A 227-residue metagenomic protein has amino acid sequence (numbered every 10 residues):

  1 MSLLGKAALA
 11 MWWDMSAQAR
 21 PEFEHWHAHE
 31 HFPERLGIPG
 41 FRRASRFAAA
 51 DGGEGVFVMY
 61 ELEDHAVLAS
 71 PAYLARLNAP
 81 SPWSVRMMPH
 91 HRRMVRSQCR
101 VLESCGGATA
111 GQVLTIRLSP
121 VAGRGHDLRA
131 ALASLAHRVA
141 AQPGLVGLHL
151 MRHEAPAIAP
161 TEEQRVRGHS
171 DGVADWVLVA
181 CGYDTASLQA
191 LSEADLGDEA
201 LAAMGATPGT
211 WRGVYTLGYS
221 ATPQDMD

Functional and structural regions predicted by a protein language model:
M1-D227: Macromolecular interaction modules
